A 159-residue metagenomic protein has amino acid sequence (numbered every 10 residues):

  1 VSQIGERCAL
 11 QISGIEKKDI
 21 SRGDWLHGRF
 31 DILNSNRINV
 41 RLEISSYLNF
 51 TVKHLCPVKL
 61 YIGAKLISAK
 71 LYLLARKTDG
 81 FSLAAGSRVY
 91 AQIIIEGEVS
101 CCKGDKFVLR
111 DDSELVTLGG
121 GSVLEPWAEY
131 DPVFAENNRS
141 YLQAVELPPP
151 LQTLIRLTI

Functional and structural regions predicted by a protein language model:
S2, G14-I159: C-terminal effector modules of nucleic-acid-centric enzymes and ribosome-associated factors
I4-C8: Membrane-interface junctions of multi-pass transporters
Q11: NTP-handling and nucleic-acid-processing catalytic cores
